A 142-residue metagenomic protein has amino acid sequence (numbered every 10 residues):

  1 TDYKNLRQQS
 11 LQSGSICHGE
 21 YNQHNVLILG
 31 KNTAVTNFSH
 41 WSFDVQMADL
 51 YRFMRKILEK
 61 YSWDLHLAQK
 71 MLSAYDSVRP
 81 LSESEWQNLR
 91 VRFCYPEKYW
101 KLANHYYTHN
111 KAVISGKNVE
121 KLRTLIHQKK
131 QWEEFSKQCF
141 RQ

Functional and structural regions predicted by a protein language model:
T1, S84: Conserved ATP-binding subdomain of kinase catalytic cores across diverse folds
Y3-A48: Active-site acidic catalytic loop and adjacent metal/ATP-binding pocket of ATP-dependent phosphoryl transfer enzymes
E20-N22, A34, F38-W41, S77-L81 (+2 more regions): Short flexible/disordered coil segments
M47-P80, F93-A112: Active-site activation/catalytic loop segments of kinase-like enzymes and analogous catalytic loops in related
W100-Q142: ATP/Mg2+ or Mg2+-diphosphate-binding catalytic cores that bind nucleotide phosphates or diphosphates via glycine-rich
